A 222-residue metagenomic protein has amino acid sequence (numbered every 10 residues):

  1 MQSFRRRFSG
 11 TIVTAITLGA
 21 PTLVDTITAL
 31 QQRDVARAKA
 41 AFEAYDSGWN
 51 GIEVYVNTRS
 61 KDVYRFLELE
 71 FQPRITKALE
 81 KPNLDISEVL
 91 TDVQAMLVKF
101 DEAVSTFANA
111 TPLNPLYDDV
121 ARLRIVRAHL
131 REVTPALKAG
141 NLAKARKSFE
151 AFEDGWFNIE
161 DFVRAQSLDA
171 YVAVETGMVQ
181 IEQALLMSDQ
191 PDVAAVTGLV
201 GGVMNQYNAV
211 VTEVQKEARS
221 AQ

Functional and structural regions predicted by a protein language model:
M1-Q222: Mature extracytoplasmic or organellar-lumen-exposed domains after removal of signal/transit peptides
